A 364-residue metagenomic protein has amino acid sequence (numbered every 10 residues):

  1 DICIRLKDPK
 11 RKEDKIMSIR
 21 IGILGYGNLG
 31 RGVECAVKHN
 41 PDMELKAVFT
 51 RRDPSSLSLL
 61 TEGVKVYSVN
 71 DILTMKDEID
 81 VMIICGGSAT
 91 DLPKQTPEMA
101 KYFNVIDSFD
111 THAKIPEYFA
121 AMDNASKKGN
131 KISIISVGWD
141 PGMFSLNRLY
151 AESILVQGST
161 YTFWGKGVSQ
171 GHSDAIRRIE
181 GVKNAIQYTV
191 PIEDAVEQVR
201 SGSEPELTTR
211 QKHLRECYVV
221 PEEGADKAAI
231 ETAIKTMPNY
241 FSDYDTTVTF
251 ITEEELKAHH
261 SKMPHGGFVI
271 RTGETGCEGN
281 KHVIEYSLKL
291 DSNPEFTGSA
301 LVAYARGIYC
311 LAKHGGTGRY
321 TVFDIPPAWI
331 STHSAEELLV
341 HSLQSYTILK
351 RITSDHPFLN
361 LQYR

Functional and structural regions predicted by a protein language model:
D1-I16: Short, Lys/Arg-enriched N-terminal segments with co-localized hydrophobic residues within the first ~10-30 amino acids
R20, R31-G32, H39-N70, V168-A305: C-terminal substrate-binding/catalytic lobe of Rossmann-fold NAD(P)-dependent oxidoreductases
Y26: Glycine-rich Rossmann-fold phosphate-binding loop(s) that bind the pyrophosphate of adenine dinucleotide cofactors
T61-L73, I83-D91: Glycine-rich, highly charged phosphate/nucleotide-binding loops
I72-M75, A89-S108: Rossmann-fold NAD(P) dinucleotide-binding segment
F109-I132: Rossmann-fold NAD(P)-binding glycine/threonine-rich loop
M143-S159, D174-N184, G307: Oxidoreductase and adenylate-handling cofactor-binding alpha/beta cores
E278, H282-L349: NAD(P)-dependent Rossmann-like dehydrogenase/reductase catalytic/cofactor-binding core
